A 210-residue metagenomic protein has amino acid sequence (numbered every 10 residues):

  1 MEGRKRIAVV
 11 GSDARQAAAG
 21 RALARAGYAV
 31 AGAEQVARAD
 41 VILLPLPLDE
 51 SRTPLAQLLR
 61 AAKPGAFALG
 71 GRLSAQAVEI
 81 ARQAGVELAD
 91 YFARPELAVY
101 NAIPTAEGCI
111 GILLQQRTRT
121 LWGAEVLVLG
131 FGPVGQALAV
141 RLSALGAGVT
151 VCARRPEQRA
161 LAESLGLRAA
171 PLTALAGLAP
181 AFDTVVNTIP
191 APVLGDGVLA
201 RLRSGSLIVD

Functional and structural regions predicted by a protein language model:
E2, L43-G123: Glycine/serine-rich phosphate-binding loop and adjoining beta1-alpha1 elements at the start of nucleotide-handling
I7, A29-V30, L88, V149 (+1 more regions): Hydrophobic anchor at the start of a short beta-strand that flanks the dinucleotide cofactor-binding loop
A8-A18, L23, W122-S143: Glycine-rich adenosine-cofactor-binding loop
D13, S74, R154-R155: Residues in the short beta-alpha loop(s) of Rossmann-like NAD(P)-binding domains
R21, L59-R60, E79, V140 (+2 more regions): Alpha-helical segments flanking ligand/cofactor-binding loops in enzyme cores
R25-A26, P64, Q83-V86, L145 (+2 more regions): Short, structured coil segments at secondary-structure junctions
A26-Q35, L145-L165: NAD(P)-binding Rossmann-fold cofactor-contacting core
P47-F67, L165-V209: Rossmann-like adenosine-cofactor binding region
